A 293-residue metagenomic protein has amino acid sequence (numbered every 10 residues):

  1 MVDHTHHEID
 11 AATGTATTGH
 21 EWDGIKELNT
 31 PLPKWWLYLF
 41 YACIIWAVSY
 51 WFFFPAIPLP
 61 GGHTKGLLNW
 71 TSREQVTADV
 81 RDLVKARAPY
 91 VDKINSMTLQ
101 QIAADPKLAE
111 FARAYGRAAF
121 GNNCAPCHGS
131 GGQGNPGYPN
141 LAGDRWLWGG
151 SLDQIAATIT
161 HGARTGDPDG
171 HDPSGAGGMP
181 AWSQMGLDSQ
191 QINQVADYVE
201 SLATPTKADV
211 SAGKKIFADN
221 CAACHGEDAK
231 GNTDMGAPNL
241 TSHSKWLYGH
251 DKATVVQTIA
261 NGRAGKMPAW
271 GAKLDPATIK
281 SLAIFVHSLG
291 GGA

Functional and structural regions predicted by a protein language model:
V2-K107, G149-T158, P180-V199, G271-H287: Periplasmic c-type cytochrome electron-transfer domains
G14, G19-I25, N29, Y138 (+5 more regions): Generic secondary-structure boundary/loop-capping signal
E27, W36, Y50, A119 (+5 more regions): Short, flexible micro-motifs
P60-L67, P106-K107, T165-A176, D234-A237 (+1 more regions): Intrinsically disordered, low-complexity coil segments
L108-Q133, L147-S151, A156-H161, T206-G231 (+4 more regions): Sequence/structural segment immediately N-terminal to covalent heme-attachment motifs in c-type and related
N135-A142, H161-I192, P205-A208, M235-N239 (+1 more regions): Axial heme c-ligation environment in periplasmic c-type cytochrome domains
